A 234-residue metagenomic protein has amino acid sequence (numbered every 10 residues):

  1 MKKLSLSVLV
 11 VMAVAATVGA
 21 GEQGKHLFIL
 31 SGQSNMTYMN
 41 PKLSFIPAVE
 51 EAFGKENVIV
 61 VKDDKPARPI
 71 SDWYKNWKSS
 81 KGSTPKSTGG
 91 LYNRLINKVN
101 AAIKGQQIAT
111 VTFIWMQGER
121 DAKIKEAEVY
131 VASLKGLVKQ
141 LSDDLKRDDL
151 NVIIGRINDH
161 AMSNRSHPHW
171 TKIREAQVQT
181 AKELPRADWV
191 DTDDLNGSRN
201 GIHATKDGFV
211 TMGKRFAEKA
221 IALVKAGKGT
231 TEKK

Functional and structural regions predicted by a protein language model:
L4-V14: Sec-dependent N-terminal signal peptides
A20-K234: Cell-envelope and extracellular/periplasmic
